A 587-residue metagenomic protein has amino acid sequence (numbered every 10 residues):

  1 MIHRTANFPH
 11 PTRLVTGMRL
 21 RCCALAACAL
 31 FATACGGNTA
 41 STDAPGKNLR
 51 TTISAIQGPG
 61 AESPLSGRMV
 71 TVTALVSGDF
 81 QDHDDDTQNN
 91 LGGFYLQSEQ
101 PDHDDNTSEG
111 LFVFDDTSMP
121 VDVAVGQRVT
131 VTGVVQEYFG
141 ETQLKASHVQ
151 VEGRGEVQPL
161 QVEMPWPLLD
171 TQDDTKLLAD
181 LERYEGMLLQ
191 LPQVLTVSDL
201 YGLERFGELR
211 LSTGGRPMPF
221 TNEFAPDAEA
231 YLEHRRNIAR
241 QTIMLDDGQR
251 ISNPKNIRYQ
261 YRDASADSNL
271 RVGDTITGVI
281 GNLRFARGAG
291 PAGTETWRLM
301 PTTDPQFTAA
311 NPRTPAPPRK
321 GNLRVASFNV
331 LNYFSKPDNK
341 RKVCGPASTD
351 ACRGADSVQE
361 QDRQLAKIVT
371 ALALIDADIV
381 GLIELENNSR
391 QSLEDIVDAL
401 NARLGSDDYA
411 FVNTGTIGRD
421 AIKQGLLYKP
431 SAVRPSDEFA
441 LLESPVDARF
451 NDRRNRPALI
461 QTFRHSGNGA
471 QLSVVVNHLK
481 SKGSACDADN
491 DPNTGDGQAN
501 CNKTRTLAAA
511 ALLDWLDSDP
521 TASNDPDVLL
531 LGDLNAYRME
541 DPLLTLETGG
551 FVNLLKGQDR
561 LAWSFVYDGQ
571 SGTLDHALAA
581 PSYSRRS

Functional and structural regions predicted by a protein language model:
M1-M18: N-terminal secretory signal peptides that target proteins for export/translocation
P9-H10, L25-A27, A511: A periodicity- and composition-biased signal for non-globular, repetitive helical segments
R13, N48-T52, S357, N553: Secondary-structure junction/capping motif
R19-L25: Sec-dependent signal peptide recognition, specifically the positively charged N-region followed immediately by
C28-A29, G345: Residue-level signal for mature regions of secreted extracellular proteins and peptides
F31-A34: C-terminal motif of bacterial Sec signal peptides marking the signal peptidase cleavage site
G37, S41-A351, R363-V369, N401-A402 (+5 more regions): Extended non-catalytic accessory segments flanking core domains
V121, E208-L209, T213-R216, A225-A228 (+4 more regions): Divalent cation-coordinating acidic motifs and surrounding scaffolds that mediate Ca2+/Mg2+/Mn2+/Zn2+-dependent binding
